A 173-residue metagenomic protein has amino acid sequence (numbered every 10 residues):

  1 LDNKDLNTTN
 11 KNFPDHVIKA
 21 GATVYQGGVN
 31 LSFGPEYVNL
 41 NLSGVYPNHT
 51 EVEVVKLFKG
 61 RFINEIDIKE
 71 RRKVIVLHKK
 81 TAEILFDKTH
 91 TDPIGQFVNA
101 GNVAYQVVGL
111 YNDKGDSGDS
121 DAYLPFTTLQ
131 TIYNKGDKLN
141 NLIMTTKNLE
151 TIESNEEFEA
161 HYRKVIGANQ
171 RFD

Functional and structural regions predicted by a protein language model:
D2-F62: Short amphipathic beta-strand/extended segments in non-transmembrane regions
I18-A22, L139, F172-D173: A short coil-to-beta-strand element that immediately follows conserved catalytic motifs
N48-I63, E70-R171: Mid-to-C-terminal secondary-structure elements that act as membrane-proximal/extracytoplasmic interface segments
